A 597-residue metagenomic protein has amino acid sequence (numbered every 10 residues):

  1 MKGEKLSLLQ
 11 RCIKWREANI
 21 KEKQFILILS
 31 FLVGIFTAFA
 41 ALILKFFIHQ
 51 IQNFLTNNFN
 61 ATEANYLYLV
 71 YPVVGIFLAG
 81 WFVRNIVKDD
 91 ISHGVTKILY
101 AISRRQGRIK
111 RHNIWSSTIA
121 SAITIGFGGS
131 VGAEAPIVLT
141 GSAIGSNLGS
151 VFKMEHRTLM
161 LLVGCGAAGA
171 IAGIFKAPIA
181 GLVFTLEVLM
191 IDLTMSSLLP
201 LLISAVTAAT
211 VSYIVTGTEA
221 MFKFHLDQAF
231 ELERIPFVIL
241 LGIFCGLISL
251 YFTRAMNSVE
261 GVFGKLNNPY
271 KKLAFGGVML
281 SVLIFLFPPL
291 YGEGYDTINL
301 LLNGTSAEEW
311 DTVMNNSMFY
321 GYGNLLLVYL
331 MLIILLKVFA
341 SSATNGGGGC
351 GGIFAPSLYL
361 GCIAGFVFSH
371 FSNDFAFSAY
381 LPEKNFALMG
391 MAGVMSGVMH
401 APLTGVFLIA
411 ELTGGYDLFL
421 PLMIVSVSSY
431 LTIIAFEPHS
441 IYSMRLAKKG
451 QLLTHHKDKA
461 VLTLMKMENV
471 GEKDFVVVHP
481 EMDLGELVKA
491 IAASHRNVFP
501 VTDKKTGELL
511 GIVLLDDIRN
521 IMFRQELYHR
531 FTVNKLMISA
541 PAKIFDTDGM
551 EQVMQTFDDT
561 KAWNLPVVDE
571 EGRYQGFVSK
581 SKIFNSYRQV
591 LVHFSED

Functional and structural regions predicted by a protein language model:
M1-D474, V478-K505, L509-L510, N564 (+2 more regions): Alpha-helical transmembrane segments and immediately membrane-proximal extracytoplasmic
T312-M314, D516, R524, R530: Flexible internal linker/loop segments at domain or repeat junctions
M465, M482, V513, F531 (+2 more regions): Short beta-to-alpha loop/turn elements within the nucleotide-binding domains of ABC transporters
N469, Y528-K535: PAS and related sensory helical modules
D474-V478, K535, A540-K543: Structural signal for short hydrophobic segments within the conserved structured cores of catalytic domains across
V478-R496, V501-D503, M522-Q525, K543-W563 (+2 more regions): The conserved cystathionine-beta-synthase
G511-I518, G576-I583: Short hydrophobic beta-strand motif reused across regulatory alpha/beta modules
R573: Conserved Rossmann-like nucleotide-cofactor binding loop
